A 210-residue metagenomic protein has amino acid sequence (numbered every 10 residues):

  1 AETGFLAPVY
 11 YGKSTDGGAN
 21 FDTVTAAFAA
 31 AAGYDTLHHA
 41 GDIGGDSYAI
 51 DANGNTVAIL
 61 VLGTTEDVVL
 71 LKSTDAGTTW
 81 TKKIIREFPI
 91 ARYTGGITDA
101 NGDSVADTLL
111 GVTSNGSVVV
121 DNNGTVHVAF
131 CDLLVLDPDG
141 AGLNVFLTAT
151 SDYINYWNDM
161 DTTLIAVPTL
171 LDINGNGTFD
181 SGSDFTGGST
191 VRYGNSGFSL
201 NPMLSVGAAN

Functional and structural regions predicted by a protein language model:
A1-N210: Extracellular, repeat-based ectodomains that mediate carbohydrate processing or recognition
